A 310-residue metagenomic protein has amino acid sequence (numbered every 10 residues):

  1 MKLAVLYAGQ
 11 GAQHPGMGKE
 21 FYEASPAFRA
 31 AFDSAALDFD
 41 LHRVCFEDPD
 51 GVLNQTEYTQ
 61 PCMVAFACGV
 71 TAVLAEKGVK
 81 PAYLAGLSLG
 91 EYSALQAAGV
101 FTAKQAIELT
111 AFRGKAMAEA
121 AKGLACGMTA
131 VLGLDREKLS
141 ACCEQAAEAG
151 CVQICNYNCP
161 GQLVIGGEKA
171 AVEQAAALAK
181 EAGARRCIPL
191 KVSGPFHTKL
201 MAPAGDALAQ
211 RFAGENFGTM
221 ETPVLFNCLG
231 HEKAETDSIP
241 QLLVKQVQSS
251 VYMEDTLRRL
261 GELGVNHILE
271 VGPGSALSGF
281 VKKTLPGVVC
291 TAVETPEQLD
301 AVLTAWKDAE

Functional and structural regions predicted by a protein language model:
M1-L139, L190, H267-E297: FabD-like malonyl-/acyl-CoA
Q10-A12, L37-H42, A98-S249: Alpha/beta catalytic cores of group-transfer enzymes, especially the acyltransferase/condensing modules of polyketide
Y22-E23, Q145-A147, K180-A182, K283-P286 (+1 more regions): Short, solvent-exposed amphipathic alpha-helical segments in soluble enzyme and RNA/protein-processing domains
A75, K180, R258-G264: Non-catalytic positions within long, well-ordered alpha-helices that form the structural scaffold/packing of enzyme
L229, V289-E310: Short, flexible loop segments at boundaries between secondary-structure elements
V251-R259: A short, well-structured juxtamembrane/interface segment
